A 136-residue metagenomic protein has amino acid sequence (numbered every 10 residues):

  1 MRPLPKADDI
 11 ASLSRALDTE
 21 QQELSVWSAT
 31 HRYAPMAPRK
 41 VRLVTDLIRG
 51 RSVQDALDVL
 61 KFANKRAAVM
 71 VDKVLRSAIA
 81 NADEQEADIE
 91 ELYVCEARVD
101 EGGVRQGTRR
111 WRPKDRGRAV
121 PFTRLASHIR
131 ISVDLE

Functional and structural regions predicted by a protein language model:
M1-P5: Recognition helix of helix-turn-helix/homeodomain-like DNA-binding domains that insert into the DNA major groove
D8-A11, L17-R32, L43, L47 (+1 more regions): Structured, basic alpha/beta domains of bacterial-type, RNA-associated proteins
P35: Short, acidic (Asp/Glu-rich) active-site segment that either coordinates a divalent metal cofactor
